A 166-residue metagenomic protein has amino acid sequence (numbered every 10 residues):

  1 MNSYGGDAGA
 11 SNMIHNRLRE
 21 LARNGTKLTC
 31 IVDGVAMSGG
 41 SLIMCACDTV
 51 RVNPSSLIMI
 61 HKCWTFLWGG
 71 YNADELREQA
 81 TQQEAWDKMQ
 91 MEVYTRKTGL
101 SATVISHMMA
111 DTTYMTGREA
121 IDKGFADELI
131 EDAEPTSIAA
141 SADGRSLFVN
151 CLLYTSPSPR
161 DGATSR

Functional and structural regions predicted by a protein language model:
M1-S41, A46-R160, R166: N-terminal organellar transit peptides
